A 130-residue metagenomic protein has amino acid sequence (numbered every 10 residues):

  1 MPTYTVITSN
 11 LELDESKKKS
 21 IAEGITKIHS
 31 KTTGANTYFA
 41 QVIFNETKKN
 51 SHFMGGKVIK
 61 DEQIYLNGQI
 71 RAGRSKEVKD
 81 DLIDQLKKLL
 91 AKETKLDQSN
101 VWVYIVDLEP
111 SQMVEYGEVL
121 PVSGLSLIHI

Functional and structural regions predicted by a protein language model:
P2-S9, Q63-I70: Short, hydrophobic beta-strand segments
S9, I43-T47, Y104-L108: Short loop/turn motifs enriched for small/polar and acidic residues
I21-S30, L82-K95: Short, non-transmembrane amphipathic alpha-helical segments
N36-I43, D97-W102: Short beta-strand elements
N50-Q63: Intrinsic, low-complexity N-terminal interaction/targeting segments
I64-A91: Mid-chain, well-packed structural core segment of small domains
N100-S123: Preference for long, well-ordered alpha-helical segments
I128-I130: Conserved small/polar residues in nucleotide/adenosyl-binding loops
